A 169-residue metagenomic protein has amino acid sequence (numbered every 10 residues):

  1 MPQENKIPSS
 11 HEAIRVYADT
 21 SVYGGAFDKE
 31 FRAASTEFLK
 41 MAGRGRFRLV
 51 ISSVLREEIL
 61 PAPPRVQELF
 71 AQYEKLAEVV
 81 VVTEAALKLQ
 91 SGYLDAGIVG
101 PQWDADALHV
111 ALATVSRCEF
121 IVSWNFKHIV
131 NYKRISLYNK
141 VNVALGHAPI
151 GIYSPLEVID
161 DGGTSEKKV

Functional and structural regions predicted by a protein language model:
M1-I51, E57-A71, D95-P101, I135-Y138 (+1 more regions): Short, well-structured N-terminal submotif of metal-dependent ribonuclease cores
P2, E78-L137, I159: Active-site neighborhoods of divalent-metal-dependent phosphate/nucleic-acid chemistry enzymes
G43-G45, Y73-K75, A144-G146: Short, structurally constrained coil/turn elements that cap an alpha-helix or connect an alpha-helix to the following
L49, V79, I150-I152: Generic structural signal for residues in well-ordered beta-strands
S52, V82-E84, Y153-P155: Conserved beta-strand termini and adjacent loop/short-helix elements that scaffold enzyme active sites in alpha/beta
F70-L76, V80: Short, electropositive alpha-helical surface patch
V141, G146-V169: Short, C-terminally biased terminal segments at protein or domain edges
